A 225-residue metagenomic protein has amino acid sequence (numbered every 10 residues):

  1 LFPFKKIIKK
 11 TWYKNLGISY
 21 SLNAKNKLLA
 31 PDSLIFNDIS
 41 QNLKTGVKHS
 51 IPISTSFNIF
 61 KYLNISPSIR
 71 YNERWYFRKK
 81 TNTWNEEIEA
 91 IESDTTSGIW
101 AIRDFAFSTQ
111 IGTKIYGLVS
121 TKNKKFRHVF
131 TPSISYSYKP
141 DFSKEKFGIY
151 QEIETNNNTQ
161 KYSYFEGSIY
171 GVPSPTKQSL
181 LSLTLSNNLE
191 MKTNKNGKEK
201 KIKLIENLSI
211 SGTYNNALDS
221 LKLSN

Functional and structural regions predicted by a protein language model:
L1-N225: Outer-membrane beta-barrel proteins and related beta-barrel translocases across Gram-negative bacteria
